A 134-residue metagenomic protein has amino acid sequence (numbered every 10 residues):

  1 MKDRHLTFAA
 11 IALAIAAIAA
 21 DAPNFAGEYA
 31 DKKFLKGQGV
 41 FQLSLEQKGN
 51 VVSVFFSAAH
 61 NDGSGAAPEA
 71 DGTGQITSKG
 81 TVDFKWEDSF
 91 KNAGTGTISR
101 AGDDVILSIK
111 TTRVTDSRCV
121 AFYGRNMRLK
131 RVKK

Functional and structural regions predicted by a protein language model:
M1-F8: Bacterial N-terminal signal peptides that target proteins for export
L6, I76, K110-T111: Intrinsically disordered/low-complexity terminal segments and short unstructured peptides
A9-A12, V132: Enrichment for repetitive, rod-forming helical segments
I11-A20: Hydrophobic h-region of N-terminal signal peptides that target proteins for export in Gram-negative bacteria
A22-S99, T115-K134: Central antiparallel beta-sheet cores of small beta-barrel/beta-sandwich binding domains
D104: Polyanion-engaging groove/track-forming segments
L107-S117: Low-complexity, intrinsically disordered Gly/Pro/Thr-rich segments
